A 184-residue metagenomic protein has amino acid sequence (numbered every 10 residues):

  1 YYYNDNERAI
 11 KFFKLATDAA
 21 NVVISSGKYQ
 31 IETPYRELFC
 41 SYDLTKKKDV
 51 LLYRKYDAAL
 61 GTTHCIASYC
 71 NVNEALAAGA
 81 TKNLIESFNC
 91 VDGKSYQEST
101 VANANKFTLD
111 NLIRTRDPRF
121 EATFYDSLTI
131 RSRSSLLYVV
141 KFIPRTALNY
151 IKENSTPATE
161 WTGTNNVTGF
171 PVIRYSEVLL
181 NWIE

Functional and structural regions predicted by a protein language model:
Y1-L136: An aromatic- and glycine-enriched ligand-binding surface/loop that stacks and positions planar moieties
L109-E184: C-terminal substrate/ligand-recognition segments
